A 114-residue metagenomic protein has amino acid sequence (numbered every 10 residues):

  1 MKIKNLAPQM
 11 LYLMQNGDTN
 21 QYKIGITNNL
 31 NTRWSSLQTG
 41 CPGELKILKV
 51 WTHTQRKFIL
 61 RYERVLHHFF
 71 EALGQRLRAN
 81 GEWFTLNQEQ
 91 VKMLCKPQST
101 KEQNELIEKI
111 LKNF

Functional and structural regions predicted by a protein language model:
M1-F114: Non-catalytic accessory segments flanking enzymatic or RNA/DNA-binding domains
